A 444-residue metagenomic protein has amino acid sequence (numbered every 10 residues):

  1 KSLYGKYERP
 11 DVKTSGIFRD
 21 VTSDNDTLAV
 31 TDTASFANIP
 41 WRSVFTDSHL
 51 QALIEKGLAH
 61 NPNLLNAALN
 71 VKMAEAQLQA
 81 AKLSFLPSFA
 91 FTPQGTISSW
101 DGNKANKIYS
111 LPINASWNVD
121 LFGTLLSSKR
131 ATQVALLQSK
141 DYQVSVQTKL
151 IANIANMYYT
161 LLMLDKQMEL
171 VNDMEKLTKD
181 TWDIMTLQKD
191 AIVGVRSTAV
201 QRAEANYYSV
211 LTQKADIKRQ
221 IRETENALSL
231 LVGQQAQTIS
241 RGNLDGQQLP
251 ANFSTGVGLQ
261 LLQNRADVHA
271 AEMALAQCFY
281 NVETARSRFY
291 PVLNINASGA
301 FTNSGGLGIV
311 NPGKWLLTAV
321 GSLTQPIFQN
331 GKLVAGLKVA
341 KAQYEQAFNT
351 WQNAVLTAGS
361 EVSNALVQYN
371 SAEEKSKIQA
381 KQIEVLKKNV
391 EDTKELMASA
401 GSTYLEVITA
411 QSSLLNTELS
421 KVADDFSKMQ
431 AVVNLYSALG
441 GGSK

Functional and structural regions predicted by a protein language model:
S2, K6, A236-T238, L249 (+1 more regions): Acidic, low-complexity, intrinsically disordered peripheral segments
G5, K13, I17-T22, T27-T46 (+8 more regions): Small/polar, glycine/serine/threonine/aspartate-rich low-complexity segments that form flexible
H60, L65-L69, M73-Q77: Membrane-embedded segments
L65-N66, K82-L83, V119-Q147, T198 (+8 more regions): Sec/SRP-type N-terminal targeting helices
A74, A81, S88, S139 (+25 more regions): Hydrophobic stripe of amphipathic alpha-helices that form coiled-coil interfaces
S84, Q94-S98, S116-N118, L164 (+5 more regions): Outer-membrane beta-barrel pore domains and translocons
V134, D141-V257, Q368, A372 (+3 more regions): Periplasmic alpha-helical coiled-coil/stalk elements that build and connect Gram-negative outer-membrane
